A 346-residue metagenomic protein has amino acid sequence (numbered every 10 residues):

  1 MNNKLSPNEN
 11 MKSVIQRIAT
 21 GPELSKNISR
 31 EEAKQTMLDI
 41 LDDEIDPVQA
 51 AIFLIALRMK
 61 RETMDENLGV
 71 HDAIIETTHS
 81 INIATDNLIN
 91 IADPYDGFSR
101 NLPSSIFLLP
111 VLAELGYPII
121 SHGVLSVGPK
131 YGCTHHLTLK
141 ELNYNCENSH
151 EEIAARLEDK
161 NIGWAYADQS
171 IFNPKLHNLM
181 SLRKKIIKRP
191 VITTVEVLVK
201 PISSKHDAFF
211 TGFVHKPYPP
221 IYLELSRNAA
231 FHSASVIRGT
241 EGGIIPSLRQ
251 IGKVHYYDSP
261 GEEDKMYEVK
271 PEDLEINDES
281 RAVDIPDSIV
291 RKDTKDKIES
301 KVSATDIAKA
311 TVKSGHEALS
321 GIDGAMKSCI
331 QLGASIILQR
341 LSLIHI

Functional and structural regions predicted by a protein language model:
M1-L102, A113-L115, I119, S126 (+3 more regions): Acidic, glycine/proline-rich low-complexity segments that act as flexible tails and inter-domain linkers
F53, L139, E196, A334: Residue-level signal for inorganic ion chemistry
D86-E158, A165: A generic, well-ordered mixed alpha/beta core segment in the N-terminal half of proteins
N87-N90, Y117-I120, N145, N161-I171 (+6 more regions): Structural motif
Y131-H136, H177-S181, S203-K205, P246-Q250: Short acidic, glycine/serine/threonine-rich loops at helix termini
E151-H215, I221: Phosphate/diphosphate-binding glycine-rich loops and adjacent basic-rich segments that engage nucleotide
D207-K253: Glycine-rich ThDP/TPP pyrophosphate-binding loop and its adjacent helix/strand module within ThDP-dependent enzymes
Y257-I336, R340-I344: Catalytic-core signal marking the mid-to-C-terminal active-site face
